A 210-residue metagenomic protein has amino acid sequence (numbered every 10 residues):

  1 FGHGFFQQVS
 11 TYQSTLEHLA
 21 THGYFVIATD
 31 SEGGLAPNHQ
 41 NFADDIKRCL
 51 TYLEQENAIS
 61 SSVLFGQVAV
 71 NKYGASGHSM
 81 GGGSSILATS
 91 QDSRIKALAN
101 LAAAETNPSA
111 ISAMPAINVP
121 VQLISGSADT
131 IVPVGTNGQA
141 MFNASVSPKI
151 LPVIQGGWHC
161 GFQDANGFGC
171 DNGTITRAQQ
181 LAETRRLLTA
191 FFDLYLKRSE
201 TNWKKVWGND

Functional and structural regions predicted by a protein language model:
F1-G4, A102, S125-G126: The conserved beta1-alpha1 loop
F1-N38, T130-P133: Short substrate-entry loop that stabilizes the transition state in hydrolases
N38-G83, T201: Gly/Ser-rich "nucleophile elbow"/oxyanion-hole loop immediately N-terminal to the catalytic nucleophile in hydrolases
R94-E105: A conserved short beta-strand
I117, L123-S125, D129: Short beta-strand/loop motif that positions the catalytic acidic residue of the alpha/beta-hydrolase fold
A128-V132, H159-C160: Acidic catalytic loop of the alpha/beta-hydrolase fold
V132-N143: Short alpha-helix in the alpha/beta-hydrolase fold that links the catalytic acid
S147, G156-W158, D164-D210: Alpha/beta-hydrolase-fold serine-hydrolase catalytic core, especially in secreted/extracellular enzymes
